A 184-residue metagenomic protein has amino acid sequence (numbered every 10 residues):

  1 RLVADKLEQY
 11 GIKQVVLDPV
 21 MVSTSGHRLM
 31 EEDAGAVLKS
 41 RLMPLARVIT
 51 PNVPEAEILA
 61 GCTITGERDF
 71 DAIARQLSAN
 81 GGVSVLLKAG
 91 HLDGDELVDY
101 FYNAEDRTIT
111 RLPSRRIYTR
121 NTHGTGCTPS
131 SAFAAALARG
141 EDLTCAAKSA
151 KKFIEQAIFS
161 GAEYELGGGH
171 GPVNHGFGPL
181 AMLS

Functional and structural regions predicted by a protein language model:
R1-R41: Glycine/small-residue-rich loop that forms an oxyanion/phosphate-binding "nest" at active or ligand-binding sites
L7, G11, A46, G81 (+3 more regions): Structural signal for hydrophobic packing residues in well-ordered secondary-structure cores of soluble enzyme domains
S25-D33, L92, L97, R120-H123 (+2 more regions): Active-site-adjacent loop and "lid" segments of alpha/beta metabolic enzymes
E32-I109, Y118: Conserved phosphate/ATP/ADP-binding segment of small-molecule kinases
E57-I58, R120-L143: Short, small-residue alpha-helix embedded
T108-I109, A136-A150: Phosphate-handling active-site elements
L112: Hydrophobic residues at beta-strand termini and immediately following loops that shape nucleotide-binding pockets
T144-S184: Charged C-terminal helix
